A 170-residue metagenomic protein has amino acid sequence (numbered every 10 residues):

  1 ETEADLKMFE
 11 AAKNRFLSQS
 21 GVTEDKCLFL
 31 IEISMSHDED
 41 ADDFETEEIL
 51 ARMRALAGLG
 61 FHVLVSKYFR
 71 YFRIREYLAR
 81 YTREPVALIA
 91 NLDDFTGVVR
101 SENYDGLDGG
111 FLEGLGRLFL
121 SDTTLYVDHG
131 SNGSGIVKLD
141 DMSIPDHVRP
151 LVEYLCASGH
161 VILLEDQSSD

Functional and structural regions predicted by a protein language model:
E1-D170: Nucleotidyltransferase catalytic core that binds NTPs
